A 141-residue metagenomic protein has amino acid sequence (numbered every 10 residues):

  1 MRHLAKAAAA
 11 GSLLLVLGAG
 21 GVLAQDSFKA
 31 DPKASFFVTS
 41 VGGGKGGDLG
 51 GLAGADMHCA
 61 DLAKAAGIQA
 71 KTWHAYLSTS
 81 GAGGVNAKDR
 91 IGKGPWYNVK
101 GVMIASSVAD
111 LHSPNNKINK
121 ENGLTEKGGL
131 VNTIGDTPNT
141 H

Functional and structural regions predicted by a protein language model:
M1-G11: Bacterial N-terminal signal peptides that target proteins for export
L4, L14-L15, L23: Leucine-biased recognition of intrinsically disordered, low-complexity hydrophobic segments
A9-A19: Bacterial N-terminal signal peptides
L23-H141: Secreted/extracellular ectodomain signature
